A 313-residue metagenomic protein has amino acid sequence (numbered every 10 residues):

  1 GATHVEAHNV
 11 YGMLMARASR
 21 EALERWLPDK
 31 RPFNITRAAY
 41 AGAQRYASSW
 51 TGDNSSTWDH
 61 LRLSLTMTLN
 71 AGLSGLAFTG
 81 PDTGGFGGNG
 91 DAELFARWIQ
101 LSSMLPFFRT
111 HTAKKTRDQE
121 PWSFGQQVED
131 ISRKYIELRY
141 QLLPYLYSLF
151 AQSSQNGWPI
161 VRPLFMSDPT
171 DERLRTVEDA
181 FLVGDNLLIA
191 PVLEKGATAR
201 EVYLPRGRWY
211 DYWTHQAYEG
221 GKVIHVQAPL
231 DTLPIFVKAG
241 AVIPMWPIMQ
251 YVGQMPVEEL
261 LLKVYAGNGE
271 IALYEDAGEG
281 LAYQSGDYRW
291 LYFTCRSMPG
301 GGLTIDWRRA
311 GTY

Functional and structural regions predicted by a protein language model:
G1-T232: Catalytic-domain carbohydrate-binding cleft regions of carbohydrate-active enzymes
T232-Y313: Accessory, solvent-exposed terminal regions and/or long lumenal/extracellular loops of proteins
